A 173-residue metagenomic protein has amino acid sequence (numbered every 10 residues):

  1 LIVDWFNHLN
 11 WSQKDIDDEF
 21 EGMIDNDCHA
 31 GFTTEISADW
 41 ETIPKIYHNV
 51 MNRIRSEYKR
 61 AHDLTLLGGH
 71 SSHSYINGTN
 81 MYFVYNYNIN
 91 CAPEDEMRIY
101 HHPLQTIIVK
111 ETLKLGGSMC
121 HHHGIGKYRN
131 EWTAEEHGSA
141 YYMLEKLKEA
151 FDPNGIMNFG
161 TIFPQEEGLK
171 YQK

Functional and structural regions predicted by a protein language model:
L1-R98, P103-I107, L115: C-terminal substrate-recognition/cap domain of FAD-linked oxidoreductases
A38, H122, F151: Single, functionally critical "micro-switch" positions that shape active/binding sites and transmembrane helices
K110-E111, E149: Double-stranded beta-helix
G116-H122, K127: Basic polyanion-binding and macromolecular-assembly surfaces
I125-K173: Activity-critical C-terminal alpha-helical subdomain
